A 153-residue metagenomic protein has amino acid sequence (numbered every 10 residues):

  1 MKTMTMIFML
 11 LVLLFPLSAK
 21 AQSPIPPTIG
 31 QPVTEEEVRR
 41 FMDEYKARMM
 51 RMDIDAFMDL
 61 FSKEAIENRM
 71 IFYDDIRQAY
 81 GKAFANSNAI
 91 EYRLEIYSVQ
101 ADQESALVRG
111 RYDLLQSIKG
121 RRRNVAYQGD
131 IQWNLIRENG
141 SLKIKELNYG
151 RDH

Functional and structural regions predicted by a protein language model:
M1-I7: Bacterial N-terminal signal peptides that target proteins for export
I7-P16: Bacterial N-terminal signal peptides
A19-R51, D59, K63: Short, low-complexity N-terminal intrinsically disordered segments enriched in polar/charged residues
Q22-P27, Q31, L107, A126-H153: Short beta-strand edge/turn micro-motifs at domain boundaries
R39, D43-K46, R77, G81 (+1 more regions): Solvent-exposed, non-membrane alpha-helical residues enriched in polar/charged side chains
I54-D55, L60-V99: A solvent-exposed, acidic/Ser-Thr-rich amphipathic alpha-helical stretch
E64-I66, L114-Q116, G150-H153: Solvent-exposed loop/turn segments at secondary-structure junctions within structured extracellular/periplasmic domains
K82-R123: Surface-exposed, charged secondary-structure patches
